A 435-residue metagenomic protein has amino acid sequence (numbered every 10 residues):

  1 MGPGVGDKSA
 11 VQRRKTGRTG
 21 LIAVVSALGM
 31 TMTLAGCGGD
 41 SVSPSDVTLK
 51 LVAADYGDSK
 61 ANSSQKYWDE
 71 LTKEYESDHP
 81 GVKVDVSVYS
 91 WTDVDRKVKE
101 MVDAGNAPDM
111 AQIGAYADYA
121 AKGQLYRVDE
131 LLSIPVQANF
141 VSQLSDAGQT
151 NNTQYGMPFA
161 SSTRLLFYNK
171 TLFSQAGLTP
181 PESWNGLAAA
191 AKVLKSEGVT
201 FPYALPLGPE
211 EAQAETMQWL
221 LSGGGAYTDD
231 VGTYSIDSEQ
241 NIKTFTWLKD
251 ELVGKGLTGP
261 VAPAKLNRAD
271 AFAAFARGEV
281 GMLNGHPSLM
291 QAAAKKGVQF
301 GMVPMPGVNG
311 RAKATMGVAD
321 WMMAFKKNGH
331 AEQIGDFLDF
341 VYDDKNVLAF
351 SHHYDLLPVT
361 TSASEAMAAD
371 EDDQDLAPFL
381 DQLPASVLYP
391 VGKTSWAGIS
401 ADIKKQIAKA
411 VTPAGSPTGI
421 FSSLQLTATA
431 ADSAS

Functional and structural regions predicted by a protein language model:
G2-A117, N309, Q333, A349 (+2 more regions): Conserved N-terminal structural module of periplasmic/extracytoplasmic solute-binding proteins
N62, D129-F140, F201-E210, G224-T244 (+4 more regions): Short, solvent-exposed loop/beta-turn-alpha elements that line the ligand-binding surface or hinge of extracytoplasmic
E74-F140, A176-E182, F272-A274, M282 (+3 more regions): Extracytoplasmic "Venus flytrap"/periplasmic binding protein-like
E76, T246-Q333: Extracytoplasmic/periplasmic substrate-binding proteins
D109, V136-L172, A312-A314, S386-K393: A structural signal for short loop-to-beta-strand junctions that line the ligand-binding cleft of periplasmic/secreted
G114-T163, E215-M217, G301, E371: Hinge/lid segment of periplasmic solute-binding proteins
A191-V193, E197, T233-A262: Glycine-centered hinge/linker elements that transmit conformational signals in sensory and ligand-binding systems
L356, L376-T427: C-terminal capping/gating helix-and-loop segments adjacent to ligand/active sites or protein-protein/ligand interfaces
